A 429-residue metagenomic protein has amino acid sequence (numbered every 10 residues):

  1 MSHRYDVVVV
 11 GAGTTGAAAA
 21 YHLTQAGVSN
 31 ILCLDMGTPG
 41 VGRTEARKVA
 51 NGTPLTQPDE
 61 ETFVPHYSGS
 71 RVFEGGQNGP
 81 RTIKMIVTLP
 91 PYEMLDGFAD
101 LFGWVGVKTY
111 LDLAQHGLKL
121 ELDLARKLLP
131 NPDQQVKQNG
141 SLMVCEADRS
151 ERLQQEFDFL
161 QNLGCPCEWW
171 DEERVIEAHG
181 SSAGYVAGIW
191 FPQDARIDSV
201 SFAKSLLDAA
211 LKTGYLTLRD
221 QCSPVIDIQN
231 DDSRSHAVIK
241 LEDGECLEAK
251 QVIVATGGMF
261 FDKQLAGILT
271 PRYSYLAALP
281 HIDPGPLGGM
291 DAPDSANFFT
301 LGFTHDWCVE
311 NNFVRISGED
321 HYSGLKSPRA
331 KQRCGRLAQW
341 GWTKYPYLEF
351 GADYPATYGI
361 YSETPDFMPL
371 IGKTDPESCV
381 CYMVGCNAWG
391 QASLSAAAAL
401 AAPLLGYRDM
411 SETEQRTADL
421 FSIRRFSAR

Functional and structural regions predicted by a protein language model:
Y5-C33: N-terminal Rossmann-like FAD-binding beta1-loop-alpha1 element of flavoenzymes
G11, E146, L241, A255-T256: Short, well-ordered coil/turn residues at beta-beta hairpins and beta-strand->alpha-helix junctions within
T24-A46, G52-T82: Glycine-rich FAD pyrophosphate-binding loop
M36-G37, N78, K84-M85, K127-V136 (+2 more regions): Active-site substrate-recognition segment that forms the wall of the catalytic cavity or substrate channel
F98-A209: Rossmann-like flavin
F159, Y185-A249: Helical element adjacent to the flavin cofactor pocket in flavoenzyme catalytic cores
W190-L207, R333-W340, C386, G390-S393 (+1 more regions): Mid-domain beta-loop-alpha active-site segment that forms a flexible, acidic cofactor/metal-binding surface
W342-R429: C-terminal catalytic lobe of FAD-dependent flavoproteins
